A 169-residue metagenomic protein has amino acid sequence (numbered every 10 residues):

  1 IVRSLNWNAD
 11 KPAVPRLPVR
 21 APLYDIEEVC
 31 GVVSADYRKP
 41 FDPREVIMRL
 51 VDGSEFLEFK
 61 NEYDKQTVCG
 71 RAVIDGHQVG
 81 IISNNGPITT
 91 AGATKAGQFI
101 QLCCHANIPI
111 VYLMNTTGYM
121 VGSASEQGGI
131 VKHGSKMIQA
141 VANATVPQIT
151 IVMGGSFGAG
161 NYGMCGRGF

Functional and structural regions predicted by a protein language model:
I1-F169: Ligand-binding clefts of soluble mixed alpha/beta catalytic domains
